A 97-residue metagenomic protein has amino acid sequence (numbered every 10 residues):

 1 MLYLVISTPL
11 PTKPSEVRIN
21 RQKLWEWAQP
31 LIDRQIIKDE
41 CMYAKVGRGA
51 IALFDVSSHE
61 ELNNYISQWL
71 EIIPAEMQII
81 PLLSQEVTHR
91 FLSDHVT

Functional and structural regions predicted by a protein language model:
M1-T97: Conserved, structured core segments of small domains
